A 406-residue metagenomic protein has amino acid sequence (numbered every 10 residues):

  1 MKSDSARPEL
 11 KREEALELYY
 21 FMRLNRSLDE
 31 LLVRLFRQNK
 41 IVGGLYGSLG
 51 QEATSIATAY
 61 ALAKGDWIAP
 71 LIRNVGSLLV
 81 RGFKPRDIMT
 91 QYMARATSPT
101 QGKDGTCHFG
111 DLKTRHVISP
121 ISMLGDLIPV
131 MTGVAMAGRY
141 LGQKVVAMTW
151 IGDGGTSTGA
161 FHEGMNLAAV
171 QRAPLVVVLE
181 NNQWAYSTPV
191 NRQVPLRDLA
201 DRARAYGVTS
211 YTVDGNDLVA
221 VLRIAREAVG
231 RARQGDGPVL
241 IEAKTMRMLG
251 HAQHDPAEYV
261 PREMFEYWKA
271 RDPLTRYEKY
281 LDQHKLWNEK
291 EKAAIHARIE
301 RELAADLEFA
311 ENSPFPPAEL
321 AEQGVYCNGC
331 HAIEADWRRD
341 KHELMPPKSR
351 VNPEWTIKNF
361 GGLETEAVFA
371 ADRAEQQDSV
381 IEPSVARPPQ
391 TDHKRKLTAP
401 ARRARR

Functional and structural regions predicted by a protein language model:
M1-T54, L249, A257-E258, R262-P383 (+1 more regions): Conserved acidic/glycine
A15-E17, A61-A63, G102, Q234-D236: A generic structural signal for short, non-catalytic loop/turn and secondary-structure boundary residues
Y20, K64-D66, G105, L175 (+1 more regions): A generic secondary-structure signal marking the coil-to-beta-strand transition
S27-R34, K40-Q171, P189-P195, A200 (+1 more regions): Cofactor-binding active-site loop characterized by glycine-rich and histidine/acidic residues
A63, V75-G76, R95-T100, V176-V178 (+5 more regions): Short, surface-exposed, polar/charged, turn-prone segments marking secondary-structure boundaries
I68-L71, G105-K113, Y140-L141, E180-R192 (+4 more regions): Hydrophobic transmembrane alpha-helix bundles
I72-R73, A243-T245, F315, Q323: Short, well-ordered beta-to-alpha junction loops that form the rim of enzyme active sites and present histidine/acidic
V117-N312: Glycine-rich ThDP/TPP pyrophosphate-binding loop and its adjacent helix/strand module within ThDP-dependent enzymes
